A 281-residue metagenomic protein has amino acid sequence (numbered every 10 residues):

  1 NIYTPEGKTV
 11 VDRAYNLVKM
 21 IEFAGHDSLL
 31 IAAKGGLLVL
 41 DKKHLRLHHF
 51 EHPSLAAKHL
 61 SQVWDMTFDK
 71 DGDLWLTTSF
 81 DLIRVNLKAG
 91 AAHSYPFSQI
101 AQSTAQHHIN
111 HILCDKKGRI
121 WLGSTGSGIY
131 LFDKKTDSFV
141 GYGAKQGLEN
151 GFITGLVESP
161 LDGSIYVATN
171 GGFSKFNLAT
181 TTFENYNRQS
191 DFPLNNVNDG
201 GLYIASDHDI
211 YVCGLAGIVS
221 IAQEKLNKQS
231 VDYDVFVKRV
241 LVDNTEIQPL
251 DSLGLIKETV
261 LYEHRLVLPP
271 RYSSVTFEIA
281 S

Functional and structural regions predicted by a protein language model:
V10, A14, S54-W64, H93 (+4 more regions): Residue-level "micro-hotspots" composed of small/polar
R13, K19, L29-G35, S61-M66 (+2 more regions): Solenoidal tandem-repeat scaffolds enriched in leucines and small polar residues
E22-H26, F68-D71, C114-K117, E158-D162 (+1 more regions): Residue-level detector of Asp-centered blade-edge/turn motifs that repeat once per structural unit in beta-propeller
S28-I31, D73-L76, R119-G123, S164-V167 (+1 more regions): Conserved beta-propeller blade signature
H49-H52, L74: Cyclic-dinucleotide signaling modules
